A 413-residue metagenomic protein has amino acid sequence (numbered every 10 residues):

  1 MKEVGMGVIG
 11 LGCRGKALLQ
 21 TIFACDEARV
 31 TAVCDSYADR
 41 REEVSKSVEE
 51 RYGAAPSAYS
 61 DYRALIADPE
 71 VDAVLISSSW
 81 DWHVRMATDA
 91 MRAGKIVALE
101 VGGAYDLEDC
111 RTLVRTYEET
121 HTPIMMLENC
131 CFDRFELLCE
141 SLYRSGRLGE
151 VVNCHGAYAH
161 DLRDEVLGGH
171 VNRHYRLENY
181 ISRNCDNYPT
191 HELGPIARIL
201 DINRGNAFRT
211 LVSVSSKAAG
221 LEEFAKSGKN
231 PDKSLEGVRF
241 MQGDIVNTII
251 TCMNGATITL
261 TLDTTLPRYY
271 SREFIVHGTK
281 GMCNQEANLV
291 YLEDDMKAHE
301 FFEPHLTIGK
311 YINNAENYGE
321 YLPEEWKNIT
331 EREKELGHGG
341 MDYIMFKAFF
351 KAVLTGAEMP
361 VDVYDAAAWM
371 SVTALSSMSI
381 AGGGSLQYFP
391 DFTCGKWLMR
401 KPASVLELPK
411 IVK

Functional and structural regions predicted by a protein language model:
M1-R51: N-terminal Rossmann-like dinucleotide-binding module
G10, T120-P123, C130-F240, M282: Predominantly a Rossmann-like dinucleotide-binding segment in NAD(P)-dependent oxidoreductases
A17, Y269-G278, N284-A287, E293-K413: C-terminal helical cap and adjacent loop that interface with cofactors, partners, or active-site loops
A55-D61: Conserved SAM-binding strand-loop segment of SAM-dependent methyltransferases
I66-D68, A73, S79-F132, G146: Beta-strand-loop-alpha-helix segment that lines the small-molecule cofactor/substrate pocket of alpha/beta enzymes
L260-Y270: Glycine-rich phosphate/pyrophosphate-binding beta-alpha loops
